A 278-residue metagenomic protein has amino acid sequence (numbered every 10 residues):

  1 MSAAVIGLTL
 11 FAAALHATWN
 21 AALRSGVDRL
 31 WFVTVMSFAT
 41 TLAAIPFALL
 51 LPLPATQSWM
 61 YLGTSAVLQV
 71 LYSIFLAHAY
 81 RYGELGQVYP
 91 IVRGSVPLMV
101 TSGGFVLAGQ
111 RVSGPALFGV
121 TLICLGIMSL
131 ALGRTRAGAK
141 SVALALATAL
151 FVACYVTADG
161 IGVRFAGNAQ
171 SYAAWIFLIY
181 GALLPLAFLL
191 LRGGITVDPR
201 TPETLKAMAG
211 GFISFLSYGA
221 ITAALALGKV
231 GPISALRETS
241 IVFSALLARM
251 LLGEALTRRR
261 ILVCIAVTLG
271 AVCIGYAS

Functional and structural regions predicted by a protein language model:
M1-V67, S73-L85, L132-L146, L178-G210 (+5 more regions): Membrane-interface interhelical linkers
T9, V33-T34, L62, Y89-P90 (+5 more regions): Hydrophobic/aromatic positions within or immediately flanking transmembrane alpha-helices of multi-pass small-molecule
A14-T18, L71, S95-M99, C154 (+2 more regions): Residue positions within transmembrane alpha-helices of multi-pass solute transporters
T18, A22, F75, M99-G103 (+4 more regions): Hydrophobic side-chain positions within alpha-helical transmembrane segments of multi-pass secondary transporters
V27-F32, L76-R93, G109-R111, R164-S171 (+1 more regions): Structural motif at transmembrane-helix junctions in multi-pass transporters
A39-A43, I91-V106, T121, I179-L183 (+4 more regions): Alpha-helical transmembrane segments of compact multi-pass small-molecule transporters, enriched in specific families
A44, T101-F105, V112-L132, R259-S278: Hydrophobic transmembrane alpha-helices of multi-pass small-molecule transport proteins
K140-S171: Selected transmembrane alpha-helices and immediately adjacent juxtamembrane segments of polytopic inner-membrane
